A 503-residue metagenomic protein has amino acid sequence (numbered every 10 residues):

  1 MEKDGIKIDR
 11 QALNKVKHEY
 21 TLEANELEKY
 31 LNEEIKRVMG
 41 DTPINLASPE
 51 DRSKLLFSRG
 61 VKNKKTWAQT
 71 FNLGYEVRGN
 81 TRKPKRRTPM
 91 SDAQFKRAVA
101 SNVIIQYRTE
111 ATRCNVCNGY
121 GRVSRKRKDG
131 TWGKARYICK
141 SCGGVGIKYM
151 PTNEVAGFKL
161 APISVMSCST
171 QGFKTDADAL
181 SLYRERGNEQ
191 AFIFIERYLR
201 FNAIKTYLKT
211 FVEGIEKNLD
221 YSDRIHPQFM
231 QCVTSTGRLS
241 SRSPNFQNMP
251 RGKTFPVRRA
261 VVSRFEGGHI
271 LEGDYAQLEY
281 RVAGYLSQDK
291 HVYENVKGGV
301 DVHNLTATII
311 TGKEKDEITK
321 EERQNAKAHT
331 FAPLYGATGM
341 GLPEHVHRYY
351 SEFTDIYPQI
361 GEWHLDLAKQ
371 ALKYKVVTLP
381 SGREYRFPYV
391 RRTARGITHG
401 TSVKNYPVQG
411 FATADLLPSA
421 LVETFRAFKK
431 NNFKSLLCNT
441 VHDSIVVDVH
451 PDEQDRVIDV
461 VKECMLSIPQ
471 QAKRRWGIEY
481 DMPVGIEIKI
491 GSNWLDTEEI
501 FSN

Functional and structural regions predicted by a protein language model:
M1, L56, I195-N202, E279 (+4 more regions): Short alpha-helical scaffolding segments that buttress acidic/His motifs in well-ordered protein cores
M1-G252, F265-H269, E279, G339 (+4 more regions): Conserved "right-hand" nucleotidyltransferase catalytic core of DNA-directed polymerases
K3, T109, R113-C139, V145-K148 (+7 more regions): Conserved catalytic core of nucleic-acid polymerases
L13-E50, Y349-Q370, D452-N503: Polymerase palm active-site segment centered on the conserved acidic dipeptide of motif C
R52-G60, A276-K290, I310-T311: Short active-site loop/helix that positions an aromatic residue
R251-H269, R426-K430: A short acidic-Thr-Gly-centered motif at the start of a beta-strand
G273, E294-K297, V408: Conserved, non-catalytic sequence blocks in retroelement Pol enzymes and Pol-derived host proteins
K290-V296, K313-I318: Short, polar/flexible loop-turn hinges at active-site or ligand-entry regions and domain interfaces
